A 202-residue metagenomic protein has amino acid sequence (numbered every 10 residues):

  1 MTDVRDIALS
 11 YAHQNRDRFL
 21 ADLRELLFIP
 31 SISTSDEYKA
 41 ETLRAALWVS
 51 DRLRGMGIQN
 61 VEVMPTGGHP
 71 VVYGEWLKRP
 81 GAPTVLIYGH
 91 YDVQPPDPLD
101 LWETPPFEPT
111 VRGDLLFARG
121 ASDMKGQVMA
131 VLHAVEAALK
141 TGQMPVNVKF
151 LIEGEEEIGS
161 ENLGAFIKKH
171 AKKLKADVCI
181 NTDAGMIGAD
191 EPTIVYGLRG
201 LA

Functional and structural regions predicted by a protein language model:
T2-R119, T141-M144: Acidic/His- and Gly-rich active-site-bordering loop/insert found across diverse amide/peptide-bond hydrolases
V71, N147, L201: Broad gene-expression machinery/nucleic-acid interaction feature
L101, V195-L201: Short glycine/proline-enriched loop/turn "hinge" motifs that connect secondary-structure elements and lie
P105, A176, G200-A202: A generic structural signal for well-ordered coil/turn residues at beta-strand boundaries that shape enzyme active-site
F117, A121-S122, R199-A202: A short, terminal or domain-edge coil/loop segment
M124-G197: Acidic/histidine-rich catalytic neighborhood of metal-dependent amide-processing enzymes
